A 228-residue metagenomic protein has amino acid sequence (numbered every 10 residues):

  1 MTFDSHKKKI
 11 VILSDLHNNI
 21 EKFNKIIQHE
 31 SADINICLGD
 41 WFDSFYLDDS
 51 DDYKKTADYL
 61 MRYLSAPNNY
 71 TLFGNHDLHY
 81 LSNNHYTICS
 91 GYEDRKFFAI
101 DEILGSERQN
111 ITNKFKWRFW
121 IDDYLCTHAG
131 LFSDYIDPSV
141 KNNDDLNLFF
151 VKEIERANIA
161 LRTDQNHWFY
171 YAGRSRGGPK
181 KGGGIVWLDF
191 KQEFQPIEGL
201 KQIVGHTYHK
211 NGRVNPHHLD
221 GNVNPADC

Functional and structural regions predicted by a protein language model:
T2-V11, F119-C126: Beta-strand-turn-beta hairpins that frame and shape the catalytic cleft of phosphate-ester-processing enzymes
I12-S14, F73, C126-T127, V204 (+1 more regions): Short hydrophobic beta-strand that contains or immediately precedes a catalytic carboxylate
L13, N18-I103: Core catalytic region of metal-dependent phosphoesterases/phosphodiesterases, especially metallo-beta-lactamase-like
H17-K22, D43-F45, H76-S82, F132-D134 (+2 more regions): Active-site environment of divalent metal-dependent phosphoester hydrolases
Y63-N69, I100-I121, L200: A structural motif corresponding to the C-terminal end of an alpha-helix and its immediate exit/capping segment
S82-Y86, D137-V140, P216: Short aromatic-enriched loop/helix-cap "lid" or pocket-rim segments at secondary-structure transitions that line
D94-D101, K116, W120-Q195: Active-site-proximal loop/helix segment associated with metal-binding centers of metalloenzymes
K181-C228: Conserved beta-sheet core of the metallophosphoesterase superfamily
